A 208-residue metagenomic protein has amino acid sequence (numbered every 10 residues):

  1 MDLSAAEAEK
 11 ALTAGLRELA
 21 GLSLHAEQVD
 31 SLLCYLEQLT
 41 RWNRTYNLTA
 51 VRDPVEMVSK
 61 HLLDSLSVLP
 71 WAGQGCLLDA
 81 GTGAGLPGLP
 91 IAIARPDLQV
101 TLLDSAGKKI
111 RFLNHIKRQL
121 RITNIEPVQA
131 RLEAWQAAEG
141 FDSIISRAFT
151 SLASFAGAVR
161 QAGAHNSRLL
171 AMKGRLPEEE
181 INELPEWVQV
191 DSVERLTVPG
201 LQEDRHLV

Functional and structural regions predicted by a protein language model:
M1-Q74, L78, K108-R111, H115-I125: Class I SAM-dependent transferase core
E9, L32, L36, L62-S65 (+4 more regions): A general structural signal for well-ordered alpha-helical segments in protein cores
L39, I91, K173: Residue-level signal for inorganic ion chemistry
G81: Conserved glycine-centered beta->alpha loop in an early N-terminal alpha/beta scaffold
A84-D97, G157: Conserved SAM-binding loop of SAM-dependent methyltransferases across substrates and taxa, primarily the Class I
D97-T101, S105-V208: S-adenosylmethionine
